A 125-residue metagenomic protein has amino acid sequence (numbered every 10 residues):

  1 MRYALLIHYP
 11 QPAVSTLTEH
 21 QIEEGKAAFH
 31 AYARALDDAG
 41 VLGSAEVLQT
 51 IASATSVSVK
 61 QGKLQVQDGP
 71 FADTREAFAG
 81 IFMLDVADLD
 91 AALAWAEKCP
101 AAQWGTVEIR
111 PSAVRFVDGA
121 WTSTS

Functional and structural regions predicted by a protein language model:
M1-S125: Conserved, structured core segments of small domains
